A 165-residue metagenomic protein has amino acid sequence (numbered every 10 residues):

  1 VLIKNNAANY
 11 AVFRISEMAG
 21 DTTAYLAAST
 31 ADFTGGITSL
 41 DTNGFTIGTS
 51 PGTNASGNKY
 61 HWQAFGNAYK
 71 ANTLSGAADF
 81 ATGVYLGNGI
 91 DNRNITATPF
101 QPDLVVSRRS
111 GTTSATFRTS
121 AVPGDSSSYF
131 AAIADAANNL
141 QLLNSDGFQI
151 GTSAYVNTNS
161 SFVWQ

Functional and structural regions predicted by a protein language model:
L2-Q165: Surface-exposed molecular-recognition determinants
